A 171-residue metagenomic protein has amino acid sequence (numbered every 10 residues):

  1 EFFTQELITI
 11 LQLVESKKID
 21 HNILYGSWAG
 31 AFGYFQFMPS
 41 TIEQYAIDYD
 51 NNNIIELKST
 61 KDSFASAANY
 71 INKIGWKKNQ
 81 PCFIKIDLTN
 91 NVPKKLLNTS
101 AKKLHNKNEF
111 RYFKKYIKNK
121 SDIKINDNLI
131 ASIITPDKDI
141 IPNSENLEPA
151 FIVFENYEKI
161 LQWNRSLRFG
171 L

Functional and structural regions predicted by a protein language model:
E1-D137, S144-L171: Catalytic glycan-binding domains that act on GlcNAc-containing polysaccharides
